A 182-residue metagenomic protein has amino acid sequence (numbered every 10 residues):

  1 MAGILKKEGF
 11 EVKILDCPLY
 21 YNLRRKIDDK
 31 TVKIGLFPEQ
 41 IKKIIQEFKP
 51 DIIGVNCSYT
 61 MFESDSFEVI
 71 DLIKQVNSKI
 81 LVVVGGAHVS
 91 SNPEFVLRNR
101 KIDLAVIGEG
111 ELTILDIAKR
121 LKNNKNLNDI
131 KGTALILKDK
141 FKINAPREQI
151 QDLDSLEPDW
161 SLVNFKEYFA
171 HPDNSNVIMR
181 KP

Functional and structural regions predicted by a protein language model:
M1-E8: Domain-start "cap" segments at the beginnings of catalytic or binding domains
I4, K13-D152: Glycine-rich beta-alpha loop elements in corrinoid/cobalamin-binding modules across cobalamin-dependent enzymes
F10, K138, S161: Residue-level marker of positions within ordered structural domains that often coincide with functionally constrained
D154-P182: Radical SAM [4Fe-4S] cluster-binding motif and immediate context
